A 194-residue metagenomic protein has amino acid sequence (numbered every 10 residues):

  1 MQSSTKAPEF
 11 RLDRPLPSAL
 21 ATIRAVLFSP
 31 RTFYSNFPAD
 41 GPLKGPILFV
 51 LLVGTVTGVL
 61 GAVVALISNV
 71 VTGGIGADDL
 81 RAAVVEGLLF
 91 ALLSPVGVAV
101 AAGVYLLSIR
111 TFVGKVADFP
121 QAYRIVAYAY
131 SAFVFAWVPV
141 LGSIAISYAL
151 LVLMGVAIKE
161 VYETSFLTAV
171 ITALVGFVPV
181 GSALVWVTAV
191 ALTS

Functional and structural regions predicted by a protein language model:
M1-S4, V26-D40, S68-R81, A117-Y130: Hydrophobic alpha-helical transmembrane segments
M1-V56: N-terminal juxtamembrane cytosolic/stromal segments of multi-pass membrane proteins
D13, L20-A21, D78, V98 (+2 more regions): A generic helix-loop boundary/linker signal
R24, V104-Y128, K159-T164: Membrane-interface segments at transmembrane-helix boundaries
L48-V71, A82-Y105, R124-M154, I171-S194: Hydrophobic alpha-helical transmembrane segments in multi-pass membrane proteins
M154-A157, V161-V170: Membrane-interface helix-loop-helix junctions at boundaries between adjacent transmembrane segments
